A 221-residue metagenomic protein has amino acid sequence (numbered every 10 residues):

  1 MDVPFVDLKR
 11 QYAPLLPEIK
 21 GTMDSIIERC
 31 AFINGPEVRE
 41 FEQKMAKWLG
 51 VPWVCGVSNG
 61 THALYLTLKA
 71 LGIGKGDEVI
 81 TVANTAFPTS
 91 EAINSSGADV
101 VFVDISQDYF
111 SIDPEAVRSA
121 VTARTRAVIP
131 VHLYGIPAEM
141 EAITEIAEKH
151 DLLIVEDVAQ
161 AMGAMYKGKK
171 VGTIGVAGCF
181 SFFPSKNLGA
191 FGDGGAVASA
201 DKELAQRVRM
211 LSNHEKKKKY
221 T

Functional and structural regions predicted by a protein language model:
M1-A31, P36: N-terminal "arm"/small-domain region of PLP-dependent enzymes with the aminotransferase-like
D7, G56, E139, L211-K216 (+1 more regions): Structured catalytic cores of enzymes that bind and process phosphorylated ligands/cofactors
A31-E78, A92-S96, F102-D104, K169: Phosphate-binding glycine-rich loop
Q43, E141-T144, D193: Active-site phosphate/pyrophosphate- and oxyanion-stabilizing loops and adjacent acidic/basic residues in soluble
K69-V158, M165: PLP-dependent aminotransferase-like
A161-K167, I174-T221: Active-site region of PLP-dependent enzymes
